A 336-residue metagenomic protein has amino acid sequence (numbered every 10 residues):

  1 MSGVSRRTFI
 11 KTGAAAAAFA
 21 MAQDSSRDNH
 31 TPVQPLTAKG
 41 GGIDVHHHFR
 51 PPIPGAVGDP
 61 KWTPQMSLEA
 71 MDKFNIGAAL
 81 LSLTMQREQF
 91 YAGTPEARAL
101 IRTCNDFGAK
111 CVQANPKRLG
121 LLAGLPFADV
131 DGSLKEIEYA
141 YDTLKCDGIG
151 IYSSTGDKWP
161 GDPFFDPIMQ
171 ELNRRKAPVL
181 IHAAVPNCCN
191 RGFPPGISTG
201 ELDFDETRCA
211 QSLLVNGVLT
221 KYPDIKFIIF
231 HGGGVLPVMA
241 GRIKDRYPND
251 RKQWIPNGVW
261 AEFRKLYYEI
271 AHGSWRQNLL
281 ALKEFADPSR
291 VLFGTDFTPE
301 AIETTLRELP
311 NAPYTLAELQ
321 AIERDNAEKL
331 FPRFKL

Functional and structural regions predicted by a protein language model:
S2-G41, V45, P54-A78, D106-A114 (+5 more regions): Mid-to-C-terminal alpha-helical segments outside catalytic/metal-binding sites
I43-H47, A79-L81, L121-A123, I149-I151 (+4 more regions): Hydrophobic faces of well-ordered beta-strands that scaffold small-molecule active sites in alpha/beta enzyme cores
H47-F49, V185, P299: Short, glycine/acidic-enriched loop or turn micro-motifs at the edges of active sites
A56-W62, Q89, F127-S133, G156-P163 (+3 more regions): Acidic-and-aromatic substrate-binding clefts and catalytic sites of carbohydrate-active enzymes
G77, L83-C209, N216: Active-site gating/metal-coordination segments in enzymes
H182-A183, F227-V238, E269-A271, F285-T304: Short acidic/histidine-rich active-site segments
P223-V259: Aromatic-lined glycan-binding groove of carbohydrate-active enzymes
R251-L280: Aromatic-anchored helix/helix-loop segment that forms the rim or "lid" of small-molecule/cofactor binding pockets
